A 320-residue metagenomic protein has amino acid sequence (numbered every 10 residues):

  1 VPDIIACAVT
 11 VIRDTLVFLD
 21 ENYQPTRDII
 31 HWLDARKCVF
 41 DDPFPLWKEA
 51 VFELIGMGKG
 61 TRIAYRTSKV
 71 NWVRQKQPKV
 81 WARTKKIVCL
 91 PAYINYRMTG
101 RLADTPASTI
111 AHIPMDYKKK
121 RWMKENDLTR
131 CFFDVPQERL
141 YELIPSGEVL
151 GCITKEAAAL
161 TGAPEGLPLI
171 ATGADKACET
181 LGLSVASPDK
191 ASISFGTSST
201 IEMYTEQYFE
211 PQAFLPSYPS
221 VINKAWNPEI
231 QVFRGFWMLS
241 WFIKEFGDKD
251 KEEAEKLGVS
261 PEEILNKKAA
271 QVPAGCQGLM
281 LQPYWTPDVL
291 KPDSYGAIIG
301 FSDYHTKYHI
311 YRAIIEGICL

Functional and structural regions predicted by a protein language model:
V1-D28, R83, K155-A159, A163-A171 (+1 more regions): N-terminal glycine/serine-rich phosphate-binding loop of ATP-dependent small-molecule kinases, especially carbohydrate
P2-V70: Active-site phosphate-binding/coordination module
D3-T10, I87, G166-G182, K190-S194 (+2 more regions): Short glycine-aspartate micro-motif
T15, K37-V39, A64-S68, I110-M115 (+3 more regions): Conserved A3 ("GATE") glycine/threonine-rich loop of ANL adenylate-forming enzymes
V17-E21, M98-A103, A107, I153-E156 (+5 more regions): Short acidic, glycine/serine/threonine-rich loops at helix termini
L19, E53-A174, Q282, P287 (+2 more regions): Gly/Ser/Thr-rich active-site cleft segment
R74-Q77, Y96-R101, K124-T129, F133 (+2 more regions): A short helix-loop
Q271-L320: Activation-segment/catalytic-loop signature of the eukaryotic protein kinase fold
